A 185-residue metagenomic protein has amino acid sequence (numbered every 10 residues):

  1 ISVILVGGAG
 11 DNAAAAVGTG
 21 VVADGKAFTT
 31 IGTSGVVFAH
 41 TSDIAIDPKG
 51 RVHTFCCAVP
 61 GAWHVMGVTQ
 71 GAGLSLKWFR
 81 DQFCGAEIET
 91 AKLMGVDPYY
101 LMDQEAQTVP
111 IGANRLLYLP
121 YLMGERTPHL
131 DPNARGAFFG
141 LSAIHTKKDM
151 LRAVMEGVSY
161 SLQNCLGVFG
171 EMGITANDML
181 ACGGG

Functional and structural regions predicted by a protein language model:
I1-G185: Active-site core segments that coordinate phosphate-bearing ligands/cofactors across diverse enzyme families
